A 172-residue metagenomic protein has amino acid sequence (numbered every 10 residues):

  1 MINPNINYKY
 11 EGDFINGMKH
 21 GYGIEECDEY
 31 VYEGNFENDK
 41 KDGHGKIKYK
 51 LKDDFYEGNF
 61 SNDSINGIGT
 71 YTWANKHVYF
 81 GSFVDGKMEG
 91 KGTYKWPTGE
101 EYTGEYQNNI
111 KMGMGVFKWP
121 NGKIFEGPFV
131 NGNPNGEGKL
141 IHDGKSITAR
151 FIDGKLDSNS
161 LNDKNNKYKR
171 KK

Functional and structural regions predicted by a protein language model:
M1-Y8: Intrinsically disordered, low-complexity PEST-like regions enriched in Ser/Thr and acidic residues
I6, D28, L51-K52, N75 (+3 more regions): Acidic/polar residues in short coil/turn loops that connect beta-strands within repeat-based beta-sheet scaffolds
Y8-H20, V31-D42, F55-N66, V78-E89 (+3 more regions): Conserved anchor residues at repeat-unit boundaries in beta-strand-based tandem repeats, strongest for the MORN repeat
K50, P97, P120, I152 (+1 more regions): Surface loops and adjacent helix of pleckstrin homology
L156-K172: Terminal, low-structured helical/coil segments at or just beyond the last alpha-helical repeat
